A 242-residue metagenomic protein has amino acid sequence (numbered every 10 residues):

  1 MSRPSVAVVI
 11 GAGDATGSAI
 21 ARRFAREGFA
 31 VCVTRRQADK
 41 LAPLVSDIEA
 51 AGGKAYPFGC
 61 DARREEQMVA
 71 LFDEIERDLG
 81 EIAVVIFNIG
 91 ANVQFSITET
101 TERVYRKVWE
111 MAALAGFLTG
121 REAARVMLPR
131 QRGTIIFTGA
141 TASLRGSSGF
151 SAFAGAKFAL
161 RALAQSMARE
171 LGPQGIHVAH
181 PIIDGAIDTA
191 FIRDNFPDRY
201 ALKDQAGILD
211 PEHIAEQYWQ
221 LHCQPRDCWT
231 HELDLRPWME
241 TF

Functional and structural regions predicted by a protein language model:
G13-A15: Conserved glycine-rich cofactor-binding loop
G28-P43: Conserved glycine-rich Rossmann-like NAD(P)H-binding loop of the short-chain dehydrogenase/reductase
A38-D39, G59-L71, E102: The beta1-alpha1 cofactor-binding region of Rossmann-like NAD(H)/NADP(H)-dependent oxidoreductases
S96-I97, T101-W109: Substrate-binding pocket helix/loop in short-chain dehydrogenase/reductase
G120-R121, Q165: A short, exposed helix-loop element centered on a Lys and neighboring polar residues
T134-A159, A164-Q165, R169-P173, I187: Catalytic loop of short-chain dehydrogenase/reductase
P173-G185, Y200-F242: C-terminal helical subdomain
